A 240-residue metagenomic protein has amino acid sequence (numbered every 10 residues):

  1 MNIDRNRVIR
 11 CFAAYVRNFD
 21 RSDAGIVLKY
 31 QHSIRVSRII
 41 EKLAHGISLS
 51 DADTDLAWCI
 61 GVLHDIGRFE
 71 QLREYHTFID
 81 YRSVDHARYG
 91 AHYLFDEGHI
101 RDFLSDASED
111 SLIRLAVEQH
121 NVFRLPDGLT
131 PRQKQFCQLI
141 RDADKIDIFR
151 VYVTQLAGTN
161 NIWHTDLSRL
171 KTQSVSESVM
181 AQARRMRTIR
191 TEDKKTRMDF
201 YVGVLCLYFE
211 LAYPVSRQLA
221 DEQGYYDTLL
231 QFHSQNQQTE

Functional and structural regions predicted by a protein language model:
N2-I3, G25-I34, R38, K42-S50 (+3 more regions): Divalent metal-dependent phosphate-bond-processing catalytic cores, especially two-metal-ion Mg2+/Mn2+ enzymes that act
I9-R35, G67-D80: Active-site flanking loop/helix segments enriched in acidic
H32, D55-W58, H86, G90 (+1 more regions): Catalytic-loop motifs flanking and including active-site residues across diverse enzymes
R35-L43, V84-H99: An active-site-proximal "capping" alpha-helix that borders the catalytic cofactor pocket
S48-C59, I100-E118, R132-L139: Acidic/histidine metal-binding catalytic segments
T54-I79, G90, L112-F123: His-Asp-centered metal-binding catalytic motifs of divalent-metal-dependent phosphohydrolases/nucleases
R73-R88, G158-I162: Post-HEXXH active-site segment of zinc metalloproteases
